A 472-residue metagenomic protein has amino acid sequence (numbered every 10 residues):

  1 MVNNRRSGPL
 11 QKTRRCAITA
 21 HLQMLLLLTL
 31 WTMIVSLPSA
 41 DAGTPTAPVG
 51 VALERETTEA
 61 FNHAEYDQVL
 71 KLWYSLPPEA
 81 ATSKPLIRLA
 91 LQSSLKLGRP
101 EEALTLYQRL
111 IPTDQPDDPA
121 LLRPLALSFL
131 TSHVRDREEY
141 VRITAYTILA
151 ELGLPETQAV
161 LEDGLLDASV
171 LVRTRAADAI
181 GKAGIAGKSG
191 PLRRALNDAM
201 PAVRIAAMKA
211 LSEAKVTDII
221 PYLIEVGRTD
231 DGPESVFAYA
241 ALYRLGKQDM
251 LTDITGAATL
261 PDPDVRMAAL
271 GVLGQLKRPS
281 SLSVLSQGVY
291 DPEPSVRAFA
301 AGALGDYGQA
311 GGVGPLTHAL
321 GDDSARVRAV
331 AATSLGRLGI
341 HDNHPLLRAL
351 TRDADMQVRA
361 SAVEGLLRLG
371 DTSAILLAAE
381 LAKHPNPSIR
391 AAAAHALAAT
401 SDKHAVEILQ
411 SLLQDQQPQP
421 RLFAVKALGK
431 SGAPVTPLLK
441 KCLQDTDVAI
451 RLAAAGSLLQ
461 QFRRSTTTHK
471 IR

Functional and structural regions predicted by a protein language model:
Q23-V35: Bacterial N-terminal signal peptides
P38-L125, H469: N-terminal leader/linker segments that initiate helical-solenoid repeat arrays
L70-K71, K84-R88, P100-T105, A120-V134 (+11 more regions): Amphipathic alpha-helical scaffolding segments comprising HEAT/armadillo-like alpha-solenoid repeats
S93, D117-L121, I148-E151, A179 (+9 more regions): Core register positions within helices of long alpha-helical scaffolds
R137-E138, A168-S169, A199-M200, D230-D231 (+7 more regions): Short inter-helical turns and helix N-cap capping residues of alpha-solenoid HEAT/ARM repeat scaffolds
